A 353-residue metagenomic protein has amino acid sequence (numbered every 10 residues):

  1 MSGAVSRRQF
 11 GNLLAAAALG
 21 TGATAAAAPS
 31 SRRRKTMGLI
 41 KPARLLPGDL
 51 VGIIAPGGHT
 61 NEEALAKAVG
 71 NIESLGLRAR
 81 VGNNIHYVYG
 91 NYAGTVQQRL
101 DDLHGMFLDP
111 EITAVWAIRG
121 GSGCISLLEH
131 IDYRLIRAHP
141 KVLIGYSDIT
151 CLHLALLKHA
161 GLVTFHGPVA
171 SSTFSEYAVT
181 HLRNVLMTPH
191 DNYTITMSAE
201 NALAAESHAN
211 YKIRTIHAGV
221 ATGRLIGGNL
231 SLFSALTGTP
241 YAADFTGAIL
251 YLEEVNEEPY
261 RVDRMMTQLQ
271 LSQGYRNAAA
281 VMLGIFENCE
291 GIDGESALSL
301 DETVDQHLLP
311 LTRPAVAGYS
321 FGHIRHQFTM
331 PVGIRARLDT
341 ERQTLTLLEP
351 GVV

Functional and structural regions predicted by a protein language model:
M1-A18: N-terminal secretory signal peptides and thylakoid transit peptides that target proteins across membranes
T24-T60: C-terminal segment of N-terminal export signals and the immediately downstream linker at the start of the mature
N84-H139: N-terminal small/polar loop signature for handling phosphorylated ligands or for N-terminal nucleophile
Y133-A155, V163-A170: Short, acidic/small-residue loops that bind anionic groups at enzyme active sites
F165, V169-N229: Conserved anion/nucleotide-ligand pocket segment
P240-S296, L300: Internal helical hairpin/lid segments
I285-V353: ATP/nucleoside-binding phosphotransfer catalytic cores, i.e., glycine-rich phosphate-binding loops
